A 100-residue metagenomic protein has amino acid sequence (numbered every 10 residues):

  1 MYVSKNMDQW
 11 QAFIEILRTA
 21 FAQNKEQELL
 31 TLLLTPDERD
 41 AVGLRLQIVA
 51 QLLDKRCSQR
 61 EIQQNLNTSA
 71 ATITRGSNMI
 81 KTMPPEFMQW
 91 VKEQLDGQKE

Functional and structural regions predicted by a protein language model:
M1-A20: General nucleic-acid-binding
E26-R45: Short, Lys/Arg-enriched anionic-surface-contact patches
V42-C57: Short, amphipathic alpha-helical "recognition" segments used to contact nucleic acids or chromatin
K55, S69, I80-K81, Q94: The DNA-recognition helices of helix-turn-helix-type DNA-binding domains
R60-S69: Short alpha-helical "recognition helix" segments of helix-turn-helix
N78-V91: Short, solvent-exposed alpha-helical "recognition" segments
W90-E100: Intrinsically disordered, low-complexity basic tails/linkers immediately adjacent to helix-turn-helix/homeobox/MYB/SANT
